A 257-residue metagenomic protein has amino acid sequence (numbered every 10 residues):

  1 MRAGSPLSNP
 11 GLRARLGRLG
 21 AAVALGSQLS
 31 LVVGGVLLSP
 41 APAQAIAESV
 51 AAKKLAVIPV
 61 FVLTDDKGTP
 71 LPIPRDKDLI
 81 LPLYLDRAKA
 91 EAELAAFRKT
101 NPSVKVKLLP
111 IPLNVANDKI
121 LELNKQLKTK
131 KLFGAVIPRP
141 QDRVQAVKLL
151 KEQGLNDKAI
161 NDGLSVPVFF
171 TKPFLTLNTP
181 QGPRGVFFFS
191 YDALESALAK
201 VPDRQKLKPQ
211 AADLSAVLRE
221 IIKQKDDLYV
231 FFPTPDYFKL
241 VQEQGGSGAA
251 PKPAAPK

Functional and structural regions predicted by a protein language model:
R2-K257: Conserved NAD+-utilizing ADP-ribose enzyme module
